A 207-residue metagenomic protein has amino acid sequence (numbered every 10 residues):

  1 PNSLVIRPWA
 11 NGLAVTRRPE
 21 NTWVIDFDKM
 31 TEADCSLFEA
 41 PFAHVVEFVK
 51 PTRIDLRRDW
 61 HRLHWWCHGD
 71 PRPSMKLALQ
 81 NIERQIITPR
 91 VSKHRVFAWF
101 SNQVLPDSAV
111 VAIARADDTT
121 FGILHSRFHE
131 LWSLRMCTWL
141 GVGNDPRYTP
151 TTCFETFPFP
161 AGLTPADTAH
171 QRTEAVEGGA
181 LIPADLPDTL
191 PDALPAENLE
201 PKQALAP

Functional and structural regions predicted by a protein language model:
P1-P207: S-adenosyl-L-methionine
